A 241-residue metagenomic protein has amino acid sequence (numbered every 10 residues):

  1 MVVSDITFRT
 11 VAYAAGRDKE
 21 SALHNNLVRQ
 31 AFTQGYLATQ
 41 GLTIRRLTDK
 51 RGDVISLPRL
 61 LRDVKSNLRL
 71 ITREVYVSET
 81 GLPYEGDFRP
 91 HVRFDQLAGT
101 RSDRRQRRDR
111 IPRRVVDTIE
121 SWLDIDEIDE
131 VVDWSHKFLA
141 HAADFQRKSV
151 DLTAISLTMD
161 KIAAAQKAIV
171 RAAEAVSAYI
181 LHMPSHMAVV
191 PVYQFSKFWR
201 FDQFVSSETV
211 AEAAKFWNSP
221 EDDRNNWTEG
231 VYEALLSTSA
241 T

Functional and structural regions predicted by a protein language model:
M1-D126, L152-T241: Amphipathic alpha-helical interface segments
W122-K148: Histidine-centered, metal-coordinating catalytic motifs and their short helical/loop contexts
